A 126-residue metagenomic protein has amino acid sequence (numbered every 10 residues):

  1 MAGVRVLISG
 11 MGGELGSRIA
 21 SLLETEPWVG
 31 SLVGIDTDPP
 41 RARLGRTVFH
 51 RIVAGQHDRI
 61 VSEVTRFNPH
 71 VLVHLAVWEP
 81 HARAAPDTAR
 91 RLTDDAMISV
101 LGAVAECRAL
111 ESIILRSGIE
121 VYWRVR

Functional and structural regions predicted by a protein language model:
G3-W28: N-terminal Rossmann NAD(P)H-binding glycine-rich loop of SDR-like oxidoreductase domains
S9, I35, L72-L75, I113-I119: SDR active-site strand-loop-helix element
S31-L32: Short beta-strand element of Class I
T37-P40: Helix N-cap at the beta1-alpha1 junction of Rossmann-like dinucleotide-binding domains, i.e., the first residues
L44-H57: Rossmann-fold cofactor-recognition segment
T47, H70, E111: Conserved acidic residues
A54-D95, W123: NAD(P)H-binding glycine-rich loop region in Rossmannoid oxidoreductase-like domains and their noncatalytic homologs
I98-R126: Conserved Rossmann-fold NAD(P)-dependent oxidoreductase catalytic core, especially the SDR/UDP-sugar
